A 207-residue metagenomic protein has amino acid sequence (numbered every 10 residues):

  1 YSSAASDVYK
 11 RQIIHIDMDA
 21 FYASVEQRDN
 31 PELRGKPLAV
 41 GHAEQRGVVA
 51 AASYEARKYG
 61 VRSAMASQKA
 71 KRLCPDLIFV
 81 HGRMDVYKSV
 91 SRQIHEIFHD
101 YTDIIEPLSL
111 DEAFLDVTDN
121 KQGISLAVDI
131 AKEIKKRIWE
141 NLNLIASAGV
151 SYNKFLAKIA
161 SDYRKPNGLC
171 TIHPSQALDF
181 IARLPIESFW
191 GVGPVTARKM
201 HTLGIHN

Functional and structural regions predicted by a protein language model:
Y1-Y9: Single conserved hydrophobic/aromatic residue that forms the stacking wall/gate of nucleotide- or nucleobase-binding
I14: RNA/tRNA-interacting regions in translation and RNA-turnover enzymes
D17, A148, R183-L203: Helix-hairpin-helix
D17, G60, A70, D111 (+2 more regions): A residue-level signal for conserved active-site and pocket-lining positions in enzyme catalytic cores
M18-V25: Short acidic, Gly/Ser-rich segments with clustered Asp/Glu that frequently serve as metal-coordination loops in enzyme
V25-Q27, A50-A52, L156-R164, T202: Short acidic, glycine/serine/threonine-rich loops at helix termini
E32-E133: Noncatalytic, basic helical substrate-engagement surface that gates or grips nucleic-acid strands
L126-S188: Long, highly charged, low-complexity intrinsically disordered interaction regions that mediate electrostatic DNA/RNA
